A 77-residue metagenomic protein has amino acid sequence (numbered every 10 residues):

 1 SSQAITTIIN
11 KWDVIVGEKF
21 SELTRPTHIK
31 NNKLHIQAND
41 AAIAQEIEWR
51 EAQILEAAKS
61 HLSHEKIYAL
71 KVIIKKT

Functional and structural regions predicted by a protein language model:
S1-N39, Q45-T77: Contiguous, often N-terminal, cationic amphipathic patches that form binding interfaces
